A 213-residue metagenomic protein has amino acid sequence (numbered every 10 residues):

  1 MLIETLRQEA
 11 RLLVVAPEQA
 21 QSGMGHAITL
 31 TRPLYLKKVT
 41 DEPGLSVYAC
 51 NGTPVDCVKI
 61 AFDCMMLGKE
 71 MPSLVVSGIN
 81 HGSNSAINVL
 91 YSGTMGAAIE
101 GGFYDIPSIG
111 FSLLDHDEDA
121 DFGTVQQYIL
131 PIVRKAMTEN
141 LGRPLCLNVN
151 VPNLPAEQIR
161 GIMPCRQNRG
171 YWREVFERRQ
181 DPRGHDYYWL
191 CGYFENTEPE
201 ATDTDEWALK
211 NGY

Functional and structural regions predicted by a protein language model:
E4-C64, M71: A cross-family phosphate/adenosyl-ligand binding-site feature
V15-P17, N51, S77-N80, F111-S112 (+1 more regions): Short beta-strand segments
A61-G68, G96-P107: Alpha-helix C-terminal capping segments
K69-P72, S108-G110, E139-C146: Short, structured loop/turn "capping" segments at alpha-beta junctions
S83-S92: Glycine/threonine-rich flexible loop motifs
G102-T124: Glycine-rich phosphate/pyrophosphate-binding loops and their adjacent beta-strand/loop elements at enzyme active sites
G123-Y213: Electrostatically charged, flexible surface regions
